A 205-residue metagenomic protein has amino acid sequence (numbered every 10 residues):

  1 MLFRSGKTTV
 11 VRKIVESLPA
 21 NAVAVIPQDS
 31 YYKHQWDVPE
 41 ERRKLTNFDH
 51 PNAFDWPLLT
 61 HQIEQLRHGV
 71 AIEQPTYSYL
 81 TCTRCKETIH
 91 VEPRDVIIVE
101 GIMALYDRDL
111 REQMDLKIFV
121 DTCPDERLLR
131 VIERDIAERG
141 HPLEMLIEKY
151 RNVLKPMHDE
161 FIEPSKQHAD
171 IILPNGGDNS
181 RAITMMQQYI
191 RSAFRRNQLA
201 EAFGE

Functional and structural regions predicted by a protein language model:
M1-L2: Short, small-residue-biased leader/transition segments that mark boundaries at the very start of proteins
K7: Conserved lysine of the Walker
V10: Hydrophobic positions on the alpha1 helix immediately C-terminal to the Walker A/P-loop
K13: Active-site signature of alpha/beta-hydrolase-fold catalytic machinery across serine- and Asp/Cys-nucleophile hydrolases
N21-P27, K33-T81, V96: Conserved nucleotide-sensing/catalytic segment adjacent to the nucleotide-binding pocket in NTP-handling enzymes
Q62-V99, A104-L105, R191-Q198: Phosphate-binding/switch loop-helix module in NTP-utilizing enzymes
C85-R139: ATP-dependent NMP and nucleoside kinases share a basic, alpha-helical "lid"
E92-P93, E133, A137, K155-E205: NTP-dependent small-molecule kinase module
